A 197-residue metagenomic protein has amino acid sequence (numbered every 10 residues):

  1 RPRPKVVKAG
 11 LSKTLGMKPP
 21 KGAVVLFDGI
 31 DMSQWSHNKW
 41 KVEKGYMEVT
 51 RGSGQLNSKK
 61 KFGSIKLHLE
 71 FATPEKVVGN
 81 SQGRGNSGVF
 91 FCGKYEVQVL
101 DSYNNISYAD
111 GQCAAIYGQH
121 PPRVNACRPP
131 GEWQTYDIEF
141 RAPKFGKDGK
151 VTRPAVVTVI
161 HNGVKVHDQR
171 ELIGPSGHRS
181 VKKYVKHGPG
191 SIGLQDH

Functional and structural regions predicted by a protein language model:
R1-H197: Carbohydrate-interacting regions of secretory-pathway proteins
